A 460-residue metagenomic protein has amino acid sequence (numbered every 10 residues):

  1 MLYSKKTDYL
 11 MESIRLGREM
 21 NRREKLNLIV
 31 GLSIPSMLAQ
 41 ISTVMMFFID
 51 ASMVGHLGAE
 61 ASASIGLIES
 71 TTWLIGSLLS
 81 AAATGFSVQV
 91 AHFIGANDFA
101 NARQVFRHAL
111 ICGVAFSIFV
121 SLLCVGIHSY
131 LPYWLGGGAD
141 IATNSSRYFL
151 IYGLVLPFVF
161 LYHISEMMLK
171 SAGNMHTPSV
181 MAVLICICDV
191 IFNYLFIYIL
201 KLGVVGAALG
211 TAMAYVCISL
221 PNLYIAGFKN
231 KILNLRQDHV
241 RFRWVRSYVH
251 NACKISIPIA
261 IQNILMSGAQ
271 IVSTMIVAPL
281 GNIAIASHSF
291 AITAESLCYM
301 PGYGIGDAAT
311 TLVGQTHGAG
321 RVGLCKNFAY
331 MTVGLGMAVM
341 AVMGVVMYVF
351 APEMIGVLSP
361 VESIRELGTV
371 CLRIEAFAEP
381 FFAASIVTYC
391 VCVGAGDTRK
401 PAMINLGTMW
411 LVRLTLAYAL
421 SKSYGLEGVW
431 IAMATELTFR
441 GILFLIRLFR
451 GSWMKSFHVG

Functional and structural regions predicted by a protein language model:
M1-S36, V90-V155, I199-I257, V313-A378 (+1 more regions): Short alpha-helical transmembrane segments in multi-pass integral membrane proteins
E24-S52, H56-L57, W73-G85, Q89 (+6 more regions): N-terminal transmembrane alpha-helices
G31-D50, I151, Y162, A214-I218 (+4 more regions): Transmembrane helical elements of multi-pass membrane transporters/channels
S36, Q40, A51-S52, E69 (+16 more regions): Transmembrane alpha-helix boundary and packing residues in multipass membrane permease domains and related
Q40-V44, S77, S117, S121 (+12 more regions): Residue-level hotspots within the lipid-embedded alpha helices of multi-pass solute transporters
M45-A63, P132-A139, L195-L202, I264-L297 (+3 more regions): Helix-terminus/linker motif at the lipid-water interface of multi-pass membrane proteins
S62-L122, V159-P178, T274, S287-A351 (+1 more regions): Small-residue-rich hydrophobic transmembrane alpha-helices
A83, S87, I151-K170, P178-D189 (+5 more regions): Short runs within selected transmembrane alpha-helices of multi-pass transporters and secretion channels
